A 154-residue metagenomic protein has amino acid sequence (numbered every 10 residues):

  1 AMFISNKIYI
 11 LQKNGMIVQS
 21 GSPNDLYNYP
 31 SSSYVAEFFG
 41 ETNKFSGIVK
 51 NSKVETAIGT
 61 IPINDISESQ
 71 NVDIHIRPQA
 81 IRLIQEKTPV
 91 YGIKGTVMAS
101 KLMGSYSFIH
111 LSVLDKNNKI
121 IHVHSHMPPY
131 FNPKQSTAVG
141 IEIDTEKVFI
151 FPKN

Functional and structural regions predicted by a protein language model:
M2-G59: Internal alpha/beta loop-helix hairpins
T42, K53-N154: Non-catalytic connector elements of ABC transporters
